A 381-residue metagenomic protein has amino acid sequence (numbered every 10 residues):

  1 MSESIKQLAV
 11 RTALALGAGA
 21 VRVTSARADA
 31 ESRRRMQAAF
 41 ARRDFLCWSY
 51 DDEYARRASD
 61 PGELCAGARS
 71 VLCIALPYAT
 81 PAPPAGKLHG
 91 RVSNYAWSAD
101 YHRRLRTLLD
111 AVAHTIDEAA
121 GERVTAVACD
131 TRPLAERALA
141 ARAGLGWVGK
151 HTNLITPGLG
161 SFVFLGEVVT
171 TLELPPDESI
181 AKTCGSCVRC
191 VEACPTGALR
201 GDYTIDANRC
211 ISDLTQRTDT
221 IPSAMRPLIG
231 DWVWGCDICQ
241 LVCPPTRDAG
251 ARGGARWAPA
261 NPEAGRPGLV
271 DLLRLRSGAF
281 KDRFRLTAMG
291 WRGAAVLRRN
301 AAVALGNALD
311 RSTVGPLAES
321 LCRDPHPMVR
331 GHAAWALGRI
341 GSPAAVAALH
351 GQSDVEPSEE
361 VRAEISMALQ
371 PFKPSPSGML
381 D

Functional and structural regions predicted by a protein language model:
M1-T183, G230, P357: Auxiliary alpha/beta "docking" domains used to position bulky ligands
A15, R189-S212, W232-R256, P316: Iron-sulfur cluster-binding cysteine motifs and their immediate structural context in ferredoxin-like electron-transfer
I155-S179, D206-M225, S277-K281: Short, charged low-complexity linear segments at domain edges
T183, D219-P244: A conserved active-site cap/scaffold subdomain adjacent to cofactor or substrate pockets
P262-R299: Glycine-rich phosphate/pyrophosphate-binding loop and adjacent beta-alpha nucleotide/cofactor-binding cores
A279-F284, L309-C322, S342-D354, S375-D381: Amphipathic alpha-helical scaffolding segments comprising HEAT/armadillo-like alpha-solenoid repeats
W291-V296, R311, R323-M328, S358-A363: Alpha-helix N-cap/helix-start positions at coil->helix boundaries
R298-D310, R330-S342, R362-S375, M379: Structural detector for internal amphipathic alpha-helices that build alpha-solenoid repeat scaffolds
